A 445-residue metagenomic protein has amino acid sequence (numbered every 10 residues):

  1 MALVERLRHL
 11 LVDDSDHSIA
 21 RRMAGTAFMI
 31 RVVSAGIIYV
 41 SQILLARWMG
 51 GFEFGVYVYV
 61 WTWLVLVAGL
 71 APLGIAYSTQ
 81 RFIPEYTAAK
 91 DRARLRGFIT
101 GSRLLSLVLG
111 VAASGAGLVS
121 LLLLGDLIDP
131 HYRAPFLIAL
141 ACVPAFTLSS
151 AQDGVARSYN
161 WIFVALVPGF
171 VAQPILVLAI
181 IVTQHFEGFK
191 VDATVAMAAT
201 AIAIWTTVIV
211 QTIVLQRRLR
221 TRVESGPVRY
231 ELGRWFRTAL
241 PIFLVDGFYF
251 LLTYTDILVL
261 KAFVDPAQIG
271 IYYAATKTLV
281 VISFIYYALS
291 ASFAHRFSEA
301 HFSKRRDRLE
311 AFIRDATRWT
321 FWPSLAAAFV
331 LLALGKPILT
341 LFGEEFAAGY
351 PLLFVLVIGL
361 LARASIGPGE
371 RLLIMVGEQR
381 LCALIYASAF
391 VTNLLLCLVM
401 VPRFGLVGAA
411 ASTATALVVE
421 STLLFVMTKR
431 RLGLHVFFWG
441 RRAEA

Functional and structural regions predicted by a protein language model:
M1-I37, L95, T100, V228-V245 (+2 more regions): N-terminal membrane topogenesis motif
V12, D16-H17, L122-A139, P266-Q268 (+3 more regions): Interfacial segments at transmembrane-helix termini and the short loops linking adjacent helices
I19-Y77, S114, C142, R237-P266 (+1 more regions): Signature of the first transmembrane helix
R22-S34, V60, L73-L122, A134 (+1 more regions): Membrane-water interface segments that mark the loop-to-transmembrane alpha-helix transition
Y39-E53, H185, F189, F250-V281 (+3 more regions): Helix-terminus/linker motif at the lipid-water interface of multi-pass membrane proteins
L73-A89, S158, A275, L279-K304 (+2 more regions): Helix-loop junctions and terminal segments of transmembrane helices in multi-pass membrane transport/translocation
L137, V167-L219, S388-T392, L406-R430: Hydrophobic alpha-helical transmembrane segments
F146-G169, I358-I385: Membrane-interface junctions at transmembrane-helix termini in multi-pass inner-membrane proteins
